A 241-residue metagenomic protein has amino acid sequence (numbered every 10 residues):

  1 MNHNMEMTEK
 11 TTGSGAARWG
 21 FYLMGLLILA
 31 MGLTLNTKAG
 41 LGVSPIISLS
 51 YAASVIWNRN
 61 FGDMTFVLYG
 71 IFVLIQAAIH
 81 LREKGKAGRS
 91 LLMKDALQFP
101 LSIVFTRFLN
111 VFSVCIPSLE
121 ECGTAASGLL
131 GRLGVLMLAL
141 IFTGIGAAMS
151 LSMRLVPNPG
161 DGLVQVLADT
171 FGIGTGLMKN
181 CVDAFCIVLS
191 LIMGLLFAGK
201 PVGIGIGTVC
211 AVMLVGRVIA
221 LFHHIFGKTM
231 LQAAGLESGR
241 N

Functional and structural regions predicted by a protein language model:
N2-N241: Extended, low-hydrophobicity, polar/charged segments
